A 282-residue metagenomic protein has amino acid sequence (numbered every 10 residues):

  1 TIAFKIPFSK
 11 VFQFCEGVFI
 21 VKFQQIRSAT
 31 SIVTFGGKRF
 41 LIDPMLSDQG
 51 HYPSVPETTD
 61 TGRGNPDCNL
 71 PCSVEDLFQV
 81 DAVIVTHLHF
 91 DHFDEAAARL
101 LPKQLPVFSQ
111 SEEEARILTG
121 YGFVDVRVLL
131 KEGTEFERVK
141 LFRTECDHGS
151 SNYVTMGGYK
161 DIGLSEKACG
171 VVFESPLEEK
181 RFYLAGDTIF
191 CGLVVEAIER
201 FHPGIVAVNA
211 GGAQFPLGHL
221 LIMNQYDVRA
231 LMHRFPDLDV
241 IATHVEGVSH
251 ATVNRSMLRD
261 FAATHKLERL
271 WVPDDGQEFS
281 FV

Functional and structural regions predicted by a protein language model:
T1-I20: Short, Lys/Arg-enriched N-terminal segments with co-localized hydrophobic residues within the first ~10-30 amino acids
I20-C72, L164-G186: Conserved beta-strand hairpin/beta-sheet module of binuclear metal-dependent hydrolase folds, prominently
K38, K103-P106, F123, F235-I241 (+1 more regions): A short helix->loop->beta-strand "cap" motif at the edges of active sites that frequently abuts
K38-I84, E95-A97, S151-G158, F190-R200: Pre-active-site segment of Zn-dependent metallo-hydrolases
I42-D43, V80-L88, F108-S111, F182-T188 (+3 more regions): Active-site neighborhood of phospho(di)ester-bond hydrolases with catalytic His/Asp-centered motifs
S47-Q49, L88-F93, A115-I117, G133-E135 (+6 more regions): Active-site environment of divalent metal-dependent phosphoester hydrolases
S109-E179, D260-V282: Metallo-beta-lactamase
T188-D275: Cap/insert and terminal regions of metallo-dependent hydrolase folds
